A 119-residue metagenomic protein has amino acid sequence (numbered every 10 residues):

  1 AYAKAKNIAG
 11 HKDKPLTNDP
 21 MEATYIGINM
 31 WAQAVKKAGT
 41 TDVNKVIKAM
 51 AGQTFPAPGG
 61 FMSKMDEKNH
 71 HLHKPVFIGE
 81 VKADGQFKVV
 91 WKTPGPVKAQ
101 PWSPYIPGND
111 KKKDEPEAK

Functional and structural regions predicted by a protein language model:
A1-K119: Extracytosolic ligand-binding ectodomains
